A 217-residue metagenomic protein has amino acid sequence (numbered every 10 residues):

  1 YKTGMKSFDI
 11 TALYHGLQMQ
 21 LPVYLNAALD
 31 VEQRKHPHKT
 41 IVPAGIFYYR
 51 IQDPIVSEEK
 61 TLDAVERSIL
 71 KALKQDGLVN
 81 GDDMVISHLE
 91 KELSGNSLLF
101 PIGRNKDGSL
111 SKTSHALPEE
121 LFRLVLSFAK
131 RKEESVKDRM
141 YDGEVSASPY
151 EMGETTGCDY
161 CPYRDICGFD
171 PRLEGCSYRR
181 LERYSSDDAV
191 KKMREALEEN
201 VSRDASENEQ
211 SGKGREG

Functional and structural regions predicted by a protein language model:
Y1-G217: Structural signature of nuclease core domains in nucleic-acid processing machines
